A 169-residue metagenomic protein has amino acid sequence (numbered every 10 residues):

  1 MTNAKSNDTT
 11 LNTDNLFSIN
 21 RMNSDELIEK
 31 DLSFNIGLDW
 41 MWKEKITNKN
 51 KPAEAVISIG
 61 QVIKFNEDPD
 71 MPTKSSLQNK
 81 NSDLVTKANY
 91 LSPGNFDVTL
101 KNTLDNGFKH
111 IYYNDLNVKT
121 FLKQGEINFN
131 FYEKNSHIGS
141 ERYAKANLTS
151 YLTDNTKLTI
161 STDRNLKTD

Functional and structural regions predicted by a protein language model:
M1-D169: Outer-membrane beta-barrel translocator/pore domains, especially the C-terminal barrels of Gram-negative outer-membrane
